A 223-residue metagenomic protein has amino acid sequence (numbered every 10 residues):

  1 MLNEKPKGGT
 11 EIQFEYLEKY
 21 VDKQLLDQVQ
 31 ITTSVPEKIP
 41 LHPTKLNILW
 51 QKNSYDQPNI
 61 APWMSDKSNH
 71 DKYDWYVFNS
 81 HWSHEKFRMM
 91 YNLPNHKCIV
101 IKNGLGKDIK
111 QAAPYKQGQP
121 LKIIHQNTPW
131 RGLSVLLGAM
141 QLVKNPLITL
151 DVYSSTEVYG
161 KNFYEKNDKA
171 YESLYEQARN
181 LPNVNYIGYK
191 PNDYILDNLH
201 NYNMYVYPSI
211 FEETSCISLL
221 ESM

Functional and structural regions predicted by a protein language model:
M1-L41: N-terminal pre-catalytic "stem/leader" segment of glycosyltransferase-like enzymes
V29-N59, H70, D74-F78, I99-K102: Active-site proximal beta-strand in glycosyltransferases
D74-R88, L93-K110: Donor nucleotide-sugar binding/catalytic pocket of nucleotide-sugar-dependent glycosyltransferases
P114-G132, L137-L142, L150-D151: Conserved donor-binding/catalytic core segment of Leloir-type glycosyltransferases
Y164-D193: Nucleotide-activated donor-binding/catalytic signature segment of Leloir-type glycosyltransferases, i.e., the conserved
P191-Y202: Short acidic alpha-helix that forms the nucleotide-activated donor recognition element in Leloir-type transferases
L196, T214, L219-E221: Short alpha-helical segment that forms part of, or immediately flanks, the ligand-binding pocket in carbohydrate-active
H200-T214: Acidic donor-binding loop of glycosyltransferase active sites
